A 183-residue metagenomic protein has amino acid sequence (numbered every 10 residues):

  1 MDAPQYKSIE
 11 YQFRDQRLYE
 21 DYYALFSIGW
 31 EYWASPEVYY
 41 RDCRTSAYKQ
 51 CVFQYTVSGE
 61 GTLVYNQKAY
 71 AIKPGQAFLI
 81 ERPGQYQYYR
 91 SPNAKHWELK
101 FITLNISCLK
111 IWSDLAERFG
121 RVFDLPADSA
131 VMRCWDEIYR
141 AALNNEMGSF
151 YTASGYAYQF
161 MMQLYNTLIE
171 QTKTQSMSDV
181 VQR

Functional and structural regions predicted by a protein language model:
M1-F26, V122, A141-N144: A short, N-terminal "cap"/entry segment at the start of jelly-roll beta-barrel domains of the cupin/DSBH fold
Y11-F13, E20, A24-R118: N-terminal regulatory/effector-sensing and dimerization cores that precede helix-turn-helix DNA-binding domains
L25, L99, W135-A142, A157-L164: Hydrophobic alpha-helical core bundles mediating ligand binding, dimerization, or RNAP-core interactions
K68, L143-M147, I169-K173: Short, flexible helix-adjacent loops and helix caps
L109, L164-Q171: A short secondary-structure junction motif
D114-D136: Aromatic/histidine-rich interaction motifs
D128-D136, R140, A153-A157, L168-R183: A short, Lys/Arg-enriched amphipathic alpha-helix from helix-turn-helix/homeodomain DNA-binding modules
